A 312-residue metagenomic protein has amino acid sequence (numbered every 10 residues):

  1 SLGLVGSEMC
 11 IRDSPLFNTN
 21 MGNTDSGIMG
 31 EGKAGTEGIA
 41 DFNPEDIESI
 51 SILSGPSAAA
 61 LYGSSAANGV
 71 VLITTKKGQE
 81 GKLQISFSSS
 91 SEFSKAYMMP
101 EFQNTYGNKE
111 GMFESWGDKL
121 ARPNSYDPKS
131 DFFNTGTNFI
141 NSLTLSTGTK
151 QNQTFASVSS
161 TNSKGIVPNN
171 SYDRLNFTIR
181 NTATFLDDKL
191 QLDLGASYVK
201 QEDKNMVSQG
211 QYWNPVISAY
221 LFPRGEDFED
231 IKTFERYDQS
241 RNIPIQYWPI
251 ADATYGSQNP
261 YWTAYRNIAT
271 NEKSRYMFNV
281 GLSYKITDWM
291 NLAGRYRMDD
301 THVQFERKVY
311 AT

Functional and structural regions predicted by a protein language model:
S1, S7-E8, R12-I179, A183-V199 (+1 more regions): Short, small/polar-rich motifs associated with maturation and membrane association, primarily at protein termini
E80-S125, I166, R180-R275, A293-T312: Surface-exposed loop/interface segments of Gram-negative outer-membrane beta-barrel transport/assembly proteins
N134-N152, S159-T161, L175, P260-R307: Outer-membrane beta-barrel transmembrane strands
